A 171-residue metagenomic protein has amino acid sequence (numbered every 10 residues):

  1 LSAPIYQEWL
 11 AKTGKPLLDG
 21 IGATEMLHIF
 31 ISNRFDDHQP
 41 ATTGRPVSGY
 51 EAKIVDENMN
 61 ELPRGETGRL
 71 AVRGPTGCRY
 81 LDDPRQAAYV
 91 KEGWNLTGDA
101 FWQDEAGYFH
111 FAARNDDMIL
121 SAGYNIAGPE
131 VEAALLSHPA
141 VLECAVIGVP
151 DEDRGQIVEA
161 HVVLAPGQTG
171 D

Functional and structural regions predicted by a protein language model:
L1-Q39, E51, E61: Gly/Ser/Thr-rich phosphate-binding loop
K15-P16, Y50, G93, V141-L142: A structural micro-motif
G22, N58, A71-G74, R79 (+1 more regions): AMP-binding/adenylate-forming catalytic core of the ANL superfamily
R45-G49, N60-E92, Y124-I126: Conserved ATP/PPi-binding loop(s) of AMP-dependent carboxylate-activating enzymes
E51-K53, A100: Generic short beta-strand
